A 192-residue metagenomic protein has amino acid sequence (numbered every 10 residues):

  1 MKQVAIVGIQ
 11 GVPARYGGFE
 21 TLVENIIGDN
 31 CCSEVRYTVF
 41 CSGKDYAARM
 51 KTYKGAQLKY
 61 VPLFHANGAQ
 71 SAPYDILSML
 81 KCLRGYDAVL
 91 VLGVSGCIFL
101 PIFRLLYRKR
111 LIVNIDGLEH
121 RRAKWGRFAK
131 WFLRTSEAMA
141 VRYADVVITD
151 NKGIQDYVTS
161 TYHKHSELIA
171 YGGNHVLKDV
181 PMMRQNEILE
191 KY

Functional and structural regions predicted by a protein language model:
M1-Q3, T52-K54, M182-Y192: Nucleotide-sugar donor-binding and catalytic loop/hinge architecture of NDP-sugar-dependent glycosyltransferases
K2, I9-R15, D29-A66, G153-T161: N-terminal strand-loop element at the rim of the active site of nucleotide-sugar-dependent glycosyltransferases
G8-E24, V94: A short, glycine/small-residue-rich beta-strand->loop->alpha-helix junction that serves as a flexible
K54-L80, A123-A129: A short, charged, and often flexible helix/loop element on the N-terminal side of the glycosyltransferase catalytic
A66-G68, I98, I112-A129, Y143-V146 (+1 more regions): A short, histidine- and acid-enriched strand-loop-helix "catalytic/donor-clamping" loop that lines the nucleotide-sugar
S71-D116: An aromatic- and histidine-rich active-site surface loop
L80-L83, L105, A129-V147: Membrane-proximal helix-turn-helix segments that form the acceptor-binding/catalytic region of lipid-linked
R110-V113, E137-R184, L189: Donor nucleotide-sugar binding/catalytic pocket of nucleotide-sugar-dependent glycosyltransferases
